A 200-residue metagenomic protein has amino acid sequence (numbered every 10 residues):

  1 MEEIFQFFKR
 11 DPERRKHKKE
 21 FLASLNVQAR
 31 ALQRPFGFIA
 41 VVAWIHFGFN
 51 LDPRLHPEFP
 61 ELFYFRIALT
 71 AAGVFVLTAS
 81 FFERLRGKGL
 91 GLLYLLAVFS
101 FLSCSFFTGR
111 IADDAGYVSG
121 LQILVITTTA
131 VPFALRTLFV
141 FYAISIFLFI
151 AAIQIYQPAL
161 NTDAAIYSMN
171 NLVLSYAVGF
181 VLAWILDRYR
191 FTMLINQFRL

Functional and structural regions predicted by a protein language model:
M1-Q28, I39-W44, L55-P57, L93-L95 (+1 more regions): Non-catalytic regulatory/interaction regions at protein termini and inter-domain linkers
N26-V42, E58-I67, P132-A143, A164-L172: Alpha-helical transmembrane segments and their helix-membrane boundary motifs
P35-T128, S145-F147: Hydrophobic transmembrane alpha-helices and their membrane-interface boundaries in multi-pass, membrane-anchored
R54-L55, F59, L85, Y156-L160 (+1 more regions): Membrane-interfacial segments
F149-L172: Interfacial aromatic-anchored transmembrane helix boundaries in multi-pass membrane proteins
V173-L200: Juxtamembrane or sensor-core-proximal signal-transducing alpha helices that couple sensory domains to cytosolic
